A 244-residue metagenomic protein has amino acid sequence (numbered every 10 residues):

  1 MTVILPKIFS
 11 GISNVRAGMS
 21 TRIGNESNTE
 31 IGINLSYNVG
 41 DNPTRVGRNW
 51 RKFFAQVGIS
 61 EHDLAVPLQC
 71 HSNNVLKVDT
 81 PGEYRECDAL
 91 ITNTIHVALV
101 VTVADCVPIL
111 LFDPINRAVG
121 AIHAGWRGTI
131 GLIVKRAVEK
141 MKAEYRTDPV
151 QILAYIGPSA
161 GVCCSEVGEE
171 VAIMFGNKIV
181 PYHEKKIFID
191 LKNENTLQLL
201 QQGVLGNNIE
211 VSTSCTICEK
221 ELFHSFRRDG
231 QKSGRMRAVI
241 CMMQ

Functional and structural regions predicted by a protein language model:
M1-Q244: Active-site microenvironment for binding and transforming phosphate-containing groups
